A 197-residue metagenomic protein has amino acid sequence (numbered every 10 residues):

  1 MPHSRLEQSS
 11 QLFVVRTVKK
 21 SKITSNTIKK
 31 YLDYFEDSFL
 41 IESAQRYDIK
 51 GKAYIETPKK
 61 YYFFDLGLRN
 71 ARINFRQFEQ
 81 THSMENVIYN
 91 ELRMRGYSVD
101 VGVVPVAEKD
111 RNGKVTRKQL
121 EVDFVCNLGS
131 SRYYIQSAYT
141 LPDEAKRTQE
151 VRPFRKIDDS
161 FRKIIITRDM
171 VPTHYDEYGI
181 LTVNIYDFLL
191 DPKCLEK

Functional and structural regions predicted by a protein language model:
M1-D37, S43-A44: Conserved helicase/translocase motor-coupling segment
T27-K197: A cross-kingdom feature that marks ATP-driven nucleic-acid transaction machinery
